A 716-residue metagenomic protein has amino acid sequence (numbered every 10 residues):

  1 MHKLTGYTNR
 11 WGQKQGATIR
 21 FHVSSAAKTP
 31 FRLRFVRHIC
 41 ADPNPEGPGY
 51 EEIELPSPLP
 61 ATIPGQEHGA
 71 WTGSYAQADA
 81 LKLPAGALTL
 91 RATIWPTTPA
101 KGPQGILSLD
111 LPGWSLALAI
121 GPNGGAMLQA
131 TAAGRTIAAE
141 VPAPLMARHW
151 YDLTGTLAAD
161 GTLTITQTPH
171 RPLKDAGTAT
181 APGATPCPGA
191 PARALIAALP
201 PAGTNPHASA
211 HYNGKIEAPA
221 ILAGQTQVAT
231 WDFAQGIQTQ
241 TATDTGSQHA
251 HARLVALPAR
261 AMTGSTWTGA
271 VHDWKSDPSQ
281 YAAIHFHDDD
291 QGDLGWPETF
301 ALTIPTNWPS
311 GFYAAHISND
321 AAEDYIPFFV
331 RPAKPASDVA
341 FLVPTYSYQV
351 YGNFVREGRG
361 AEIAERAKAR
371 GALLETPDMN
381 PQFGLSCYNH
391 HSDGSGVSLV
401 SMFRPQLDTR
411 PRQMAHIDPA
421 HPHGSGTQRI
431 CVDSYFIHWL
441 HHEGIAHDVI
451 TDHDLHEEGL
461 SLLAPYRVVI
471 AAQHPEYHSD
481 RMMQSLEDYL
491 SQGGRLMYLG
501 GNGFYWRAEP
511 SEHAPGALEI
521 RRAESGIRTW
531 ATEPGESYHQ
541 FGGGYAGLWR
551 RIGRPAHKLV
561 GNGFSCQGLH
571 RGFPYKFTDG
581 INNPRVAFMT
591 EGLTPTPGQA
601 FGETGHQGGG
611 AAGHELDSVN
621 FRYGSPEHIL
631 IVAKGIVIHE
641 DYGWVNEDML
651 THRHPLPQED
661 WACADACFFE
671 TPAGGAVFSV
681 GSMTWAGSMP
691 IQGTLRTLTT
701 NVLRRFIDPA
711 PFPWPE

Functional and structural regions predicted by a protein language model:
T5-P30, R37-A41, P48-Y50, L55-S74 (+2 more regions): Ligand-binding face of N-terminal immunoglobulin V-set domains in extracellular IgSF glycoproteins
Q15-R20, A26, C40-A270: Extracellular glycan-associated modules
K28, H38, M262-G292, A322-L462 (+1 more regions): Aromatic-Pro/Gly-enriched surface loop or interdomain linker that acts as a lid/target-recognition segment
R34-F35, N44-G47, P103-G105, L118-A119 (+14 more regions): Short, solvent-exposed loop/turn and secondary-structure capping segments
A92, H170-P172, S247, V355-R359 (+3 more regions): Short secondary-structure boundary/capping segments
S115-A119, H438, C663-T671: Short, surface-exposed beta-strand/loop micro-motifs that present aromatic residues
D289-D290, A301-T303, N307-P309, P422-E512 (+2 more regions): Helical hinge/lid and interdomain linker segments adjacent to catalytic or ligand-binding clefts that mediate domain
A514-F706: Glycine-rich, aromatic-lined ligand/substrate-binding cores of catalytic and carbohydrate-binding domains
